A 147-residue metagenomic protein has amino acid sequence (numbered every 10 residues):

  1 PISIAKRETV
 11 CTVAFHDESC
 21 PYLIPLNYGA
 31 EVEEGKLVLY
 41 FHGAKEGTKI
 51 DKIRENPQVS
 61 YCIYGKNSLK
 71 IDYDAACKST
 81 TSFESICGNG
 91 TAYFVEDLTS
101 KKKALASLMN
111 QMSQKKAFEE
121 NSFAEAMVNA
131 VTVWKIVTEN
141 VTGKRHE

Functional and structural regions predicted by a protein language model:
P1-K6: Extreme N-terminal tail/first-helix region
R7-E8, E55-N56: Structured helix-beta-strand junction loops
E8-K45, Y61: Short beta-strand segments
C11, L26, L39, V59 (+3 more regions): A broad, low-specificity signal marking well-ordered, structured residues that form hydrophobic/aromatic
E31-E33, T48, K66-S68, V95: Short coil/turn motifs at secondary-structure junctions
G35, L39-K49, F83-Y93: N-terminal short leaders/motifs
E46-D51, S60, L69: Histidine-centered metal-chelating micro-motifs
N67-E147: Charged, gly/pro-rich active-site loop segments
